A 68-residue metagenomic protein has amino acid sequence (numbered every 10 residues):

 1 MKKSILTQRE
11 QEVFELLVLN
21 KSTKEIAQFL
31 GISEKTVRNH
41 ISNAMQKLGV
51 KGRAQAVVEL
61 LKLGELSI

Functional and structural regions predicted by a protein language model:
M1-E34: Helix-turn-helix DNA-binding segment
H40-N43: Residues within the DNA-recognition helix of helix-turn-helix
Q46-I68: Basic, Lys/Arg-enriched C-terminal extension of HTH/homeodomain DNA-binding domains
